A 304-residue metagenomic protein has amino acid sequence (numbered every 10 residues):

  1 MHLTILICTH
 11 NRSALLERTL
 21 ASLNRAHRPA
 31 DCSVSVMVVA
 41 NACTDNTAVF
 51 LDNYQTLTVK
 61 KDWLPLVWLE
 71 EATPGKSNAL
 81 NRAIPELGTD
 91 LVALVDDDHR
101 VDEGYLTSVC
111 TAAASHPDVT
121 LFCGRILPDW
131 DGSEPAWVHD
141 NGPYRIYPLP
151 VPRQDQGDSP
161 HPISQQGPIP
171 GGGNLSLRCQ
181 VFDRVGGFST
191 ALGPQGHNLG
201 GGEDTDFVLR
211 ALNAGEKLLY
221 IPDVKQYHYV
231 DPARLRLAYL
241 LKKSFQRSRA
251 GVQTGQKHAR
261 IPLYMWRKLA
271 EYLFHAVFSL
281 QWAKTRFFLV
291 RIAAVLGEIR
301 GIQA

Functional and structural regions predicted by a protein language model:
R12-A26: Short, well-formed alpha-helical segments that are part of the catalytic scaffolds of diverse glycosyltransferases
S22, A40-V49, H99: A conserved acidic beta->alpha catalytic loop
W68-L87: Glycine-rich, basic loop-to-helix element that forms the pyrophosphate-binding segment of sugar-nucleotide handling
V92: Short aromatic/hydrophobic "clamp" motif used to bind/position activated sugar donors
G104-V138: Conserved donor NDP-sugar-binding/catalytic core segment of glycosyltransferases
G142-P168: Short, flexible, basic/aromatic active-site loop/helix in glycosyltransferases
P170-G173, P194-D206: Acidic donor-binding loop at a coil-to-helix junction in glycosyltransferase catalytic cores that engages
K242-A250, Q256-A304: Non-catalytic, C-terminal membrane-associated alpha-helical segments of glycosyltransferases
